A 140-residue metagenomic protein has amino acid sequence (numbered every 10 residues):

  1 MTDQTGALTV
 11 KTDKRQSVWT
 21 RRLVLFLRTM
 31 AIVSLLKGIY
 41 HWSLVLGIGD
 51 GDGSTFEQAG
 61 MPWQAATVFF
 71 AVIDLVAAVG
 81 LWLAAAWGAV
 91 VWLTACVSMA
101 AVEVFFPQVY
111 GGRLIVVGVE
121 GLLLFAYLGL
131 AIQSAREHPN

Functional and structural regions predicted by a protein language model:
T2-N140: Topology signature of small-to-medium multi-pass alpha-helical membrane proteins
